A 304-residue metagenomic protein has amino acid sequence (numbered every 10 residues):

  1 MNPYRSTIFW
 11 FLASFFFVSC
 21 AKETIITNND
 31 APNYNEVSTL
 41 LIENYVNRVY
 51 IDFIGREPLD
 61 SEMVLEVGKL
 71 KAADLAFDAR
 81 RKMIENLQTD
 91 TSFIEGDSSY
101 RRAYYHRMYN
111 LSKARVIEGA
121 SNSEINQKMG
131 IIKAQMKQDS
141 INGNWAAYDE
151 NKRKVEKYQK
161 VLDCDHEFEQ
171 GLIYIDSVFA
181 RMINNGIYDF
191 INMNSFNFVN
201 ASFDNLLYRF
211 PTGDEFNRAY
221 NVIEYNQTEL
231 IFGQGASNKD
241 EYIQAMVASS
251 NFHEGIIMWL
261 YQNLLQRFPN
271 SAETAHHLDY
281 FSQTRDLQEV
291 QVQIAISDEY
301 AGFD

Functional and structural regions predicted by a protein language model:
M1-N33: Bacterial Sec-dependent N-terminal signal peptides
C20-D304: Composition-driven recognition of low-complexity segments enriched in small/aliphatic/hydroxylated residues
